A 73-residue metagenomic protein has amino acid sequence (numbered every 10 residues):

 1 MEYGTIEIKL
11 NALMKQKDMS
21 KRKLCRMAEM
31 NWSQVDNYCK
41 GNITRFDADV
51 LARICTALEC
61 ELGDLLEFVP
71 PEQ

Functional and structural regions predicted by a protein language model:
M1-M19: A short, Lys/Arg-rich alpha-helix, primarily the initiator
N11, R22, A52: Residues within the helices of the helix-turn-helix
M14, C25, C55: The alpha-helix within a helix-turn-helix
K15, E29, K40, P70: Residue-level detection of the helix-turn-helix DNA-binding "recognition helix"
M19-N37: Short alpha-helical DNA-recognition segment
N37, L66-Q73: Short, charged recognition helix plus adjacent turn of helix-turn-helix-like nucleic-acid-binding domains
N42-R53: Short, basic-rich loop-to-helix N-cap that marks the start of a DNA-contacting helix
